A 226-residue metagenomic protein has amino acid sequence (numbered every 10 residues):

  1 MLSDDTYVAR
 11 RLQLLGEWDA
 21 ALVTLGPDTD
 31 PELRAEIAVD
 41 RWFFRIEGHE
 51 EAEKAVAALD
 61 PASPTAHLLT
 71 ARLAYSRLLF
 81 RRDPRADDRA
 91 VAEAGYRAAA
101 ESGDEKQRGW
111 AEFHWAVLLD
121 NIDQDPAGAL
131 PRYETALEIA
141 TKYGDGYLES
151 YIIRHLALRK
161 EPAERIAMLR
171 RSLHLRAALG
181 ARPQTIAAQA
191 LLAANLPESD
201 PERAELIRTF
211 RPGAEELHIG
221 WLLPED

Functional and structural regions predicted by a protein language model:
M1-V23, A178-D226: C-terminal non-catalytic interaction modules
S3, T29, R34-E36, T65 (+6 more regions): Residue register of alpha-helical TPR repeats
R10-V23, V39-V56, R82-R97, D123-E134 (+2 more regions): Helix-turn-helix repeat elements of alpha-solenoid scaffolds
R11, I37, L73, F80 (+5 more regions): Residue-level signature for tetratricopeptide repeat
L12, L25, L59, Y96-G103 (+6 more regions): Eukaryotic all-alpha helical interaction scaffolds
T29, A58, S63-T65, G103 (+3 more regions): Structural signature of alpha-solenoid helical repeat scaffolds
E32, P61-L68, K106-R108, A127 (+3 more regions): Residue signature of alpha-solenoid helical repeat architecture, marking inter-repeat boundaries and helix-start
F44, L68-F80, K106-N121, Y147-L158 (+1 more regions): Conserved alpha-helical positions within TPR/SEL1-like repeat arrays
